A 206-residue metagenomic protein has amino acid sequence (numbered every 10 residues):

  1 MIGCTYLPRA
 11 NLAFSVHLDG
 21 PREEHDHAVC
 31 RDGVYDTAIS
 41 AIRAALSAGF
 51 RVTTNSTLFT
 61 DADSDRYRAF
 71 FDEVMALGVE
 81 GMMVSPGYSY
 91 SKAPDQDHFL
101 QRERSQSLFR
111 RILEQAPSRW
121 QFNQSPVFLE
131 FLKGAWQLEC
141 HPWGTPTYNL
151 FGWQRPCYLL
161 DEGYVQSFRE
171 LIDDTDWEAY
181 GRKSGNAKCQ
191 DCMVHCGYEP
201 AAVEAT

Functional and structural regions predicted by a protein language model:
I2-G3: Alpha-helical scaffolding within the catalytic cores of extracellular/periplasmic polymer-degrading hydrolases
Y6, Q137-L138, Y180-S184: Short secondary-structure boundary/capping segments
P8-D19, E23, H27-R155, L159-S167 (+1 more regions): Radical SAM enzyme [4Fe-4S]-AdoMet core and its adjacent flexible, acidic and glycine-rich loops/tails across
W153-T206: Flexible mid-to-C-terminal extensions adjoining Fe-S/redox cofactors in radical SAM and related proteins
